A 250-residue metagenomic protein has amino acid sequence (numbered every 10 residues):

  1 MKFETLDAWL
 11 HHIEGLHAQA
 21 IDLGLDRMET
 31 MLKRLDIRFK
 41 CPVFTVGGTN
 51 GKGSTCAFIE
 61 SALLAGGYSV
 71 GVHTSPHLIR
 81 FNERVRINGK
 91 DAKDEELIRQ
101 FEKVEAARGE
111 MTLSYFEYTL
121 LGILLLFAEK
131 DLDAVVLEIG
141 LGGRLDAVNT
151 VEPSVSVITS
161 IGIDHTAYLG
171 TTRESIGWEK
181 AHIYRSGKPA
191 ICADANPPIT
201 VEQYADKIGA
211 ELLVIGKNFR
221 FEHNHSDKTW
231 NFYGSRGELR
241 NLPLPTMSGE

Functional and structural regions predicted by a protein language model:
M1-G48, T55-A57, S61-G66, H73: Short functional linear segments
K2, D91-L113, A167-G177, A181 (+1 more regions): Adenine nucleotide phosphate-binding catalytic loops in nucleotide-utilizing enzymes
I13, T49, V70, V136 (+3 more regions): Residue-level signal for inorganic ion chemistry
G15, V72, V157-I158, C192 (+1 more regions): Structural signal for conserved beta-strand scaffold positions within catalytic alpha/beta enzyme cores
L25, E29-F39, A65-V151, A167-L169: ATP-dependent carboxylate-amine ligase catalytic core
S75, I161, A193-A195: Cofactor-binding loop segments of dinucleotide-utilizing enzymes, especially the Rossmann-like FAD- and NAD(P)+-binding
F116-D131, V151-G162, P197-T200, K207 (+1 more regions): A conserved, hydrophobic alpha-helical segment in the catalytic core of large ATP/adenylate-utilizing enzymes
